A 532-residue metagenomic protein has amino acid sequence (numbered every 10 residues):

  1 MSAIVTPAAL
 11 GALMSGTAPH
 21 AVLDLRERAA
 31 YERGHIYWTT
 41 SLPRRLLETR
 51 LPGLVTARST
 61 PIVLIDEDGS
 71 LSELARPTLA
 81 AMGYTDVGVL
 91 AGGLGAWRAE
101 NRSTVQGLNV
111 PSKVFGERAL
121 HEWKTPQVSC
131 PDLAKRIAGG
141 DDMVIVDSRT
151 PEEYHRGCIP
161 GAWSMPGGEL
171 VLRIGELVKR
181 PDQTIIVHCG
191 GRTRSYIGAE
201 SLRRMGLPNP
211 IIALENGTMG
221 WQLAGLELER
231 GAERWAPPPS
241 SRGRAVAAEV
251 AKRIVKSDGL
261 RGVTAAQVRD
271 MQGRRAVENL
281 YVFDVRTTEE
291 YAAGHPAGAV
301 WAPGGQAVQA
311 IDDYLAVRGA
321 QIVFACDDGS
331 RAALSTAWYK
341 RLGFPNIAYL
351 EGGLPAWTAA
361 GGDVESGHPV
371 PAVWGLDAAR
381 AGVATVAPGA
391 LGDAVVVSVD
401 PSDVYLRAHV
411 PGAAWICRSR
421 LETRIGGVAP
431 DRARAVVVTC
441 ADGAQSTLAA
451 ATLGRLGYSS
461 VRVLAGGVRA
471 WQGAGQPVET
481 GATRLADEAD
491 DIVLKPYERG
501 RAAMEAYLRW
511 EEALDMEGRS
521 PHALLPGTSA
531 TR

Functional and structural regions predicted by a protein language model:
M1-A21, L25-V144, S148-Y281, V285-V395 (+1 more regions): Rhodanese-like catalytic fold shared by cysteine-dependent sulfurtransferases and DSP/PTP-type phosphatases
